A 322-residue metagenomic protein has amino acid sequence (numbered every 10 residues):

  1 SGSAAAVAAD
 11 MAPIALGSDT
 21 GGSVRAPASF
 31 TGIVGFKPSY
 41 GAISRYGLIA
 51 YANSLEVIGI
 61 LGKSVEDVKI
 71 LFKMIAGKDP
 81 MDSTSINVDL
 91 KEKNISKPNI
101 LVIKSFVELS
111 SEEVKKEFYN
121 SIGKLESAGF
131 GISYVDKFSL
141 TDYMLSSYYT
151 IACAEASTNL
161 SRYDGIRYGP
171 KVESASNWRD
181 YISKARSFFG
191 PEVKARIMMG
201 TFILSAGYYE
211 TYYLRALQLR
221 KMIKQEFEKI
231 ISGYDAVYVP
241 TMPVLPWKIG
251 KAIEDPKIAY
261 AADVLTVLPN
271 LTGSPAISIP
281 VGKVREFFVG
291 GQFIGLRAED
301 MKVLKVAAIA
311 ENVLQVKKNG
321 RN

Functional and structural regions predicted by a protein language model:
S1-K73, T272-G282, F287-G290: Short glycine/serine-rich loop segments
A4-A5, G123, V267: Alpha-helical segments flanking ligand/cofactor-binding loops in enzyme cores
L16-S18, Y134, V239: General beta-strand structural signal in soluble alpha/beta enzymes
K37-S121, R179-S183, L314-R321: A short helix-breaking turn/cap at a secondary-structure junction
M81-I86, G129-F138, I231, N319-R321: Flexible, glycine/charged-enriched surface loops at secondary-structure junctions
S83-V88, P98-S105, V135-Y149, A195-R196 (+1 more regions): Flexible, acidic loop-helix segments that line cofactor/substrate-binding pockets
I132, E155-T158, R162, R167 (+1 more regions): Glycine-rich, small-residue loops and helix-cap segments that act as flexible hinges at active-site edges
L145-N159: Charged, often glycine-rich, active-site loop that binds/positions anionic groups
